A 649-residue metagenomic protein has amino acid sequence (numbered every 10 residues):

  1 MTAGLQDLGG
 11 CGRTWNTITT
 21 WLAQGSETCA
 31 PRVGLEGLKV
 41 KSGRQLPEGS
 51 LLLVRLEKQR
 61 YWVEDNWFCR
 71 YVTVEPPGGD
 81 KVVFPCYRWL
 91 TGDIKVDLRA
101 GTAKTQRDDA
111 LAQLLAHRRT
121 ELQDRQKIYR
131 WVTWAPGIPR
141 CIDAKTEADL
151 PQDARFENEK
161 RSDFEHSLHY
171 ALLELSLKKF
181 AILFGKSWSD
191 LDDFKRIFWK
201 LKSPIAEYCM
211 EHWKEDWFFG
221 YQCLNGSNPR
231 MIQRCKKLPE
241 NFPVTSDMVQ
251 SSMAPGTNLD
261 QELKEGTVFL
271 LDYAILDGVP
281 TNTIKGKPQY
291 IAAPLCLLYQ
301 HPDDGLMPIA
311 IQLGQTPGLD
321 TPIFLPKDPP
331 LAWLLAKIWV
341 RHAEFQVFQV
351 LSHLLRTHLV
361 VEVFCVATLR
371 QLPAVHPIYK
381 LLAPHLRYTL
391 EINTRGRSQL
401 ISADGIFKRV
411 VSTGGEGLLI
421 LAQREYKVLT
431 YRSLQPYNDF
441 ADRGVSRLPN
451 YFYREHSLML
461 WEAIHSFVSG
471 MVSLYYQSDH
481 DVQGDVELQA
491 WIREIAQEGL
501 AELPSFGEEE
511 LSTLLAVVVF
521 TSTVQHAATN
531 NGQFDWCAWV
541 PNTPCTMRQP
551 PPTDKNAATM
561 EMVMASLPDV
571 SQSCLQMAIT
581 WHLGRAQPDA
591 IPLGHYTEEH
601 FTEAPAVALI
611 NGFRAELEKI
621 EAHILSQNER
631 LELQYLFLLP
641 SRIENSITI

Functional and structural regions predicted by a protein language model:
M1-I649: Long, compositionally biased charged/polar stretches
